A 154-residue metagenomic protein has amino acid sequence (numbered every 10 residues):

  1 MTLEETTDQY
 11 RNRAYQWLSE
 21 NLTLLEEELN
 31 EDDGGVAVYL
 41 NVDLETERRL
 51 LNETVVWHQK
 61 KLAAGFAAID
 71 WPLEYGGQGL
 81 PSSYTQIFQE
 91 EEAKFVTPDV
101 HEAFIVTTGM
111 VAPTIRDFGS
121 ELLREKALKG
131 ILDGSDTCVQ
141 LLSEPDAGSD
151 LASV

Functional and structural regions predicted by a protein language model:
M1-R11: Intrinsic disorder at enzyme termini
R13, E28, R48: Extended, charge-enriched "interface" segments that sit outside catalytic cores
Q16: Mature N-terminal segment immediately following signal peptide/propeptide cleavage in secreted/periplasmic
L24: Conserved beta/loop motifs at nucleotide-recognition and modification sites
E31-V154: Glycine-rich flavin
